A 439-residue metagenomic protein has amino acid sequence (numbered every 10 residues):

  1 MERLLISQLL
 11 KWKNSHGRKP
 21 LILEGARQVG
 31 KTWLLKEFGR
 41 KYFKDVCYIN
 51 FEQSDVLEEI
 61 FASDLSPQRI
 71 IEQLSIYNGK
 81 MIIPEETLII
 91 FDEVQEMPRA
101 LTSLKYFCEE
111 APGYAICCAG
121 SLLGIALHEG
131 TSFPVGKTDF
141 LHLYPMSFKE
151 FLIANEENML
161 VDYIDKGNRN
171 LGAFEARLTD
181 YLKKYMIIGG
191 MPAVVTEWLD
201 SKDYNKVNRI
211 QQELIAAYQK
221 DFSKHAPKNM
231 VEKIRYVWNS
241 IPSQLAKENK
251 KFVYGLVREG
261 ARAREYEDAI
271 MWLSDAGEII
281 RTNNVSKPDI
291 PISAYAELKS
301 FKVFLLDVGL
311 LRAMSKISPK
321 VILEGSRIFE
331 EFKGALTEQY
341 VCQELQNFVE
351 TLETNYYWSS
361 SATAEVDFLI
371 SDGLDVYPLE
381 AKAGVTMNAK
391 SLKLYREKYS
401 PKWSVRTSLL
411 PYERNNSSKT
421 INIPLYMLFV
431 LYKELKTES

Functional and structural regions predicted by a protein language model:
M1-H16: Pre-Walker A adenine-sensing motif
L23: Hydrophobic anchor at the beta1->P-loop junction of P-loop NTPases
K31: Conserved lysine of the Walker
L34, F38: Hydrophobic positions on the alpha1 helix immediately C-terminal to the Walker A/P-loop
Q53-E85: Short glycine-rich substrate-engagement loop in P-loop NTPases that contacts/grips substrate
I90, A115-S121, H142: Structural recognition of the conserved hydrophobic beta-strand(s) that form the central parallel beta-sheet of P-loop
L127-A246: Interdomain motor-coupling "hinge/lid" segment immediately C-terminal to the ATP-binding subdomain of NTP-driven enzymes
T196-I370: Accessory nucleic acid-recognition modules appended to NTPase machines
